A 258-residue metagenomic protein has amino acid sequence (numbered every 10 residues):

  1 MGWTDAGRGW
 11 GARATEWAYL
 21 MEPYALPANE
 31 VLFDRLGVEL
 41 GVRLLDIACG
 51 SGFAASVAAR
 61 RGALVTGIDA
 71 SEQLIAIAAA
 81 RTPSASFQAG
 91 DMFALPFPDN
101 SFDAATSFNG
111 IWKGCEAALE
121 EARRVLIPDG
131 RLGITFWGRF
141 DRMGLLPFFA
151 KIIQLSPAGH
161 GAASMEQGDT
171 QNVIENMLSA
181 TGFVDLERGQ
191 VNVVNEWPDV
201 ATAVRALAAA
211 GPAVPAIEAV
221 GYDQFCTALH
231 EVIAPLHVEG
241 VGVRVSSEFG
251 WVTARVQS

Functional and structural regions predicted by a protein language model:
M1-V42, F53-A54, I77, A150: Conserved class I S-adenosyl-L-methionine
Y24-A25, F53, Q167-S258: Conserved Class I S-adenosyl-L-methionine
R43-L95: Class I SAM-dependent methyltransferase SAM/SAH-binding core
S56-A59, L119, R123, A150: A structural alpha-helix within SAM-dependent methyltransferase catalytic domains
F93-A105: A short acidic, Gly/Pro-enriched loop at the edge of an enzyme's catalytic core that lines a small-molecule cofactor
A104-A117, G138: A short SAM/SAH-binding and catalytic strip from SAM-dependent methyltransferases
G114-C115, L126-P128: Helix-to-beta-strand junctions that scaffold the AdoMet/dcAdoMet cofactor pocket in Class I SAM-dependent enzymes
R123, D129-P198, V214: Conserved catalytic/acceptor-binding region of the Class I
